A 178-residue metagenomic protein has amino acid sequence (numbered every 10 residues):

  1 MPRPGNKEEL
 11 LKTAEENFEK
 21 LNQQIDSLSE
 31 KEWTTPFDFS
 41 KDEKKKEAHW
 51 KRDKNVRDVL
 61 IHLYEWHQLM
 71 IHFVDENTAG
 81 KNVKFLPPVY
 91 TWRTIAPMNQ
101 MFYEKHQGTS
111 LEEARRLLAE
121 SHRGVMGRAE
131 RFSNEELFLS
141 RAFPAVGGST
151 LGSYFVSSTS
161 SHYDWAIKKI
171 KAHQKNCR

Functional and structural regions predicted by a protein language model:
M1-D26: Extreme N-terminal tail/first-helix region
M1-P2, E43-E47, M98-H106: A short small-residue
P2, E9, T13, K51 (+3 more regions): Short, contiguous, pocket-lining structural segments that sit at or immediately flank catalytic/ligand-binding sites
N6-E8, L111-R115, F155: Active-site rim elements
T13-E16, K20, E113-G124, S161: A non-catalytic, amphipathic alpha-helix used as a structural packing/dimerization or gating element in enzyme scaffolds
L28-K46: Short secondary-structure junction/hinge motifs that connect adjacent elements
S40-P97, R131, E136-R178: Short, contiguous alpha-helical
T91-F138: Acidic/histidine-rich alpha-helical segments that form the ligand environment of transition-metal centers
